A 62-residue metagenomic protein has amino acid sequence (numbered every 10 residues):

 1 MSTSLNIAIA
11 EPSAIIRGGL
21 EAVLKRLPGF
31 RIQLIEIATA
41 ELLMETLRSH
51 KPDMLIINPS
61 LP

Functional and structural regions predicted by a protein language model:
M1-N6, I16: Non-catalytic signal-transmission and effector/linker regions of two-component phosphorelay proteins
N6, Q33, K51-D53: Structural signature of beta-strand start/N-cap positions in the alpha/beta core of ABC transporter nucleotide-binding
E11: Conserved acidic carboxylate
A14-I35: Two-component/phosphorelay signaling modules centered on CheY-like receiver
I37-M54: Acidic, metal-coordinating helix/loop segments flanking the phosphotransfer/catalytic sites of two-component signaling
I57-S60: Active-site residues of response regulator receiver
